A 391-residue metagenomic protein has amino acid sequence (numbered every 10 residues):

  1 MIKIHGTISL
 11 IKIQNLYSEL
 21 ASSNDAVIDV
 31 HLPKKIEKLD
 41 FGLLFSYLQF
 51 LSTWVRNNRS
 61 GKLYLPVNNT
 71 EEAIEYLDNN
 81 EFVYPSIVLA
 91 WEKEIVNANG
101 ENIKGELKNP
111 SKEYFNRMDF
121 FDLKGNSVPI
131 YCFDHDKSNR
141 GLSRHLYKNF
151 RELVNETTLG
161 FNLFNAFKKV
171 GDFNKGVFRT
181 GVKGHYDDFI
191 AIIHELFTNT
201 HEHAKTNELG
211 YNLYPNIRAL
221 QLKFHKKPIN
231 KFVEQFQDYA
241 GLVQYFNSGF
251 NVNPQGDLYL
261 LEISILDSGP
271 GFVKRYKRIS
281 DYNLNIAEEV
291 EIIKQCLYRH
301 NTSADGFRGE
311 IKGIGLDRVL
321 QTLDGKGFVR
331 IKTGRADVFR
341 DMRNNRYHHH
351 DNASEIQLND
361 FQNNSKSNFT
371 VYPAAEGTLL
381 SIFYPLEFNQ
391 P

Functional and structural regions predicted by a protein language model:
M1-D25, R56, E81-G100, G105-K137 (+1 more regions): Flexible, glycine-/charge-rich segments associated with ATP-binding catalytic modules
I2, I36-G42, K168-H194: Conserved short strand/loop->alpha-helix "switch" segment adjacent to the catalytic nucleotide/phosphoryl-transfer site
A26-D40: Short, glycine-/small-residue-enriched flexible loop/hinge segments at domain edges that mediate gating
I36, G61-I74, R335-D337: Short beta-alpha junction loops
V154-F178, S280-S303: Helix-loop-beta hinge of the Bergerat
G181-P254, D317-L323: Conserved ATP-binding N-box helix of the HATPase_c
Y259-I263, T378: Short beta-strand element(s) in the Bergerat
D267: Acidic ATP/Mg2+-coordinating residue in the GHKL
